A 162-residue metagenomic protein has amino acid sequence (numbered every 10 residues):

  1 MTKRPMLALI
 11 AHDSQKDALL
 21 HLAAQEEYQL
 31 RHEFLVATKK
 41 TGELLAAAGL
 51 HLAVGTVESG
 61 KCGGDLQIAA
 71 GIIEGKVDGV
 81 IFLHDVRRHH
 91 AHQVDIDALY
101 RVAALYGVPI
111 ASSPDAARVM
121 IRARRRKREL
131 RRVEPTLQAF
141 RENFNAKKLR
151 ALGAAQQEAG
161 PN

Functional and structural regions predicted by a protein language model:
L7, Y28-L35, G107-V108: Short active-site oxyanion
D17-Y28: Histidine-anchored nucleotide/phosphate-binding helix
H32-L45: Short internal beta-strands
F34-L35, H51-C62, R131-P135: Short hydrophobic/aromatic-enriched beta-strand-loop microsegments
V36-T38, T56, F82, I110-P114: General beta-strand structural signal in soluble alpha/beta enzymes
D65-A103: Mid-chain, well-packed structural core segment of small domains
Y100-M120: Short, acidic/small-residue loops that bind anionic groups at enzyme active sites
D115-R150: Short, glycine-/small-residue-rich phosphate/pyrophosphate-handling segment
